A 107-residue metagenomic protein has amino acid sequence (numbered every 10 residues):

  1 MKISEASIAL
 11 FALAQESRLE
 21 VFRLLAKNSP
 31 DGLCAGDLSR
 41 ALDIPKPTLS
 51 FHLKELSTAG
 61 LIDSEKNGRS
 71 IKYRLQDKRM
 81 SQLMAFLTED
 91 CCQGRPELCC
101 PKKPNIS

Functional and structural regions predicted by a protein language model:
M1-E5, A26-K27, M80-S107: Amphipathic alpha-helical dimerization/coiled-coil segments that flank or bridge DNA-binding/regulatory modules
S4-P45, N67-R79: N-terminal helix-turn-helix DNA-binding core of bacterial DNA-binding proteins
E16, L56, F86, D90: Solvent-exposed, charged/polar functional surfaces in cytosolic regulatory/catalytic domains
R23, S50-H52: Base-recognition residues in the alpha-helical recognition helix of bacterial helix-turn-helix
R40, S57-T58: Alpha-helical residues within the helix-turn-helix
L49, L56, Y73: Divalent metal-coordination and catalytic microenvironments
